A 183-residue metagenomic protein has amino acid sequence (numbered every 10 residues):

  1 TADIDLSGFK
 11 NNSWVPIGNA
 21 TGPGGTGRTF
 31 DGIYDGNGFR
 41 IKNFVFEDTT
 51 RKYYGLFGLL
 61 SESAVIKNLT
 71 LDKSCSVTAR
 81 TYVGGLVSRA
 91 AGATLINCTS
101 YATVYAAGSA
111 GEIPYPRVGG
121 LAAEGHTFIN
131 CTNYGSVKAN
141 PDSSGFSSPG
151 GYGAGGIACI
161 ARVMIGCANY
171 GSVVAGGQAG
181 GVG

Functional and structural regions predicted by a protein language model:
T1-G183: Surface-exposed repetitive/solenoidal architectures
